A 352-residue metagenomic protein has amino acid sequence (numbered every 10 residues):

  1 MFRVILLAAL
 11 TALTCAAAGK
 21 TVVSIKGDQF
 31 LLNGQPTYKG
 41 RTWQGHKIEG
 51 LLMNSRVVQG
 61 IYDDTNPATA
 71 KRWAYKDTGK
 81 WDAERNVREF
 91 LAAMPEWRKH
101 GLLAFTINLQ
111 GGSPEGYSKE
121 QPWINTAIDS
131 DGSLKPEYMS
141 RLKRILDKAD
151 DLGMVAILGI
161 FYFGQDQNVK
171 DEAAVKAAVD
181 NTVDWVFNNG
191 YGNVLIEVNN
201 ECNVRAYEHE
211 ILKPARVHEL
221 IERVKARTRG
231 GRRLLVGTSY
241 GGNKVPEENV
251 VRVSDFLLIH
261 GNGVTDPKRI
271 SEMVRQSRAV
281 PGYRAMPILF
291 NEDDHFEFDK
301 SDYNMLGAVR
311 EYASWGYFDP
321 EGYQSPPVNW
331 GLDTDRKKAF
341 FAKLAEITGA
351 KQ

Functional and structural regions predicted by a protein language model:
M1-L7: Sec-dependent signal peptide recognition, specifically the positively charged N-region followed immediately by
A8-A17: Hydrophobic h-region of N-terminal signal peptides that target proteins for export in Gram-negative bacteria
A18-V22: Short, 15-30-residue, compositionally biased linear elements with alpha-helical propensity or flexible coil
V23-Q29: A short, compositionally biased
L31, Q35-T37, T42-S254, H260: Active-site mouth of glycoside hydrolases
L158, F340-Q352: Carbohydrate-binding surfaces of carbohydrate-active enzymes
A177-A178, N193-L195, N199-A345: Extracellular glycoside hydrolase catalytic/binding regions
